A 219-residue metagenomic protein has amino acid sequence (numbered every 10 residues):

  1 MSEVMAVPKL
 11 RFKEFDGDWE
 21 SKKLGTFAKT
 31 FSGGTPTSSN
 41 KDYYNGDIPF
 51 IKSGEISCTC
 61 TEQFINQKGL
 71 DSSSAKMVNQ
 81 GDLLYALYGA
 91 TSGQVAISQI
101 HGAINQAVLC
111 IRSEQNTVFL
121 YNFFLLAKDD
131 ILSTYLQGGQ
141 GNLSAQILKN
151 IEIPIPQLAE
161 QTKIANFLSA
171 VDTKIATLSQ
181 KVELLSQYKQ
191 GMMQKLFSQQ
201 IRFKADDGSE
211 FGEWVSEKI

Functional and structural regions predicted by a protein language model:
E3, K9-F15, N142, E152-K195 (+2 more regions): A structural feature that tracks compact, well-ordered secondary-structure segments with a strong bias toward
V7-G34, F50, A205-I219: Non-catalytic DNA-recognition/assembly elements of restriction-modification systems
W19, A103, N116, Y188 (+2 more regions): Short acidic-hydrophobic sequence patches enriched in Asp/Glu that either
E20, E55, E160: Acidic-residue sensor for enzyme active/binding pockets
G25-I155, K218: DNA target-recognition domains and sequence-specific DNA-contacting regions of bacterial/archaeal
F123, K195-L196: Conserved catalytic core of Hanks-type protein kinase domains
